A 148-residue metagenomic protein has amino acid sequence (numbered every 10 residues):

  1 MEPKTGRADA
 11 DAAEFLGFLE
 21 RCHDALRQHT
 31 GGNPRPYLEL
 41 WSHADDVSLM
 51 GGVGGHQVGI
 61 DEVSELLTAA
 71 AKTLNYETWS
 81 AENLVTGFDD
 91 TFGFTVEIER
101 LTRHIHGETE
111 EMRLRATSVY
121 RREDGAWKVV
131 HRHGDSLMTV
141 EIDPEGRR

Functional and structural regions predicted by a protein language model:
M1-H43, E145-R148: Short, low-complexity N-terminal intrinsically disordered segments enriched in polar/charged residues
A13, Q28, P34-D90: A solvent-exposed, acidic/Ser-Thr-rich amphipathic alpha-helical stretch
G51, E97-I98, H131: Residue-level recognition of conserved beta-strand positions in structured domain cores
L67, A81-T86, I98-L101, R115-R121 (+1 more regions): Hydrophobic/aromatic beta-strand elements that line small-molecule binding cavities or substrate pockets in beta-rich
T73, T102-E111: Short, cysteine-centered beta-strand-loop-beta hairpins and adjacent loop/turn segments enriched in charged/polar
E77-T78, T91, T95, E111-L114: Residue-level preference for beta-strand/loop junctions
T86-F94, E108, Y120-K128: A short, structured loop/turn motif at beta-sheet edges
R113-D143: Short beta-strand edge/turn micro-motifs at domain boundaries
